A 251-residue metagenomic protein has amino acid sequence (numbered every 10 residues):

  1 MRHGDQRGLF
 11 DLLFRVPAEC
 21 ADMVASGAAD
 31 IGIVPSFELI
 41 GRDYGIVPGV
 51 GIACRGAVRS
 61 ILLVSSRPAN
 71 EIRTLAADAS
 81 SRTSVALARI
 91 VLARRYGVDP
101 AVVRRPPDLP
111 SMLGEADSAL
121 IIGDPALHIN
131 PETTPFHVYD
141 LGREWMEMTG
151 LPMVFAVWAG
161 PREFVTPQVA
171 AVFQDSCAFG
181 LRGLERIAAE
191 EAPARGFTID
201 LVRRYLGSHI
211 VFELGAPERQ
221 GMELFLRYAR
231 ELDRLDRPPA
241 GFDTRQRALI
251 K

Functional and structural regions predicted by a protein language model:
M1-K251: Domain-level signature for soluble enzymes in the chorismate/prephenate branch of the shikimate pathway
